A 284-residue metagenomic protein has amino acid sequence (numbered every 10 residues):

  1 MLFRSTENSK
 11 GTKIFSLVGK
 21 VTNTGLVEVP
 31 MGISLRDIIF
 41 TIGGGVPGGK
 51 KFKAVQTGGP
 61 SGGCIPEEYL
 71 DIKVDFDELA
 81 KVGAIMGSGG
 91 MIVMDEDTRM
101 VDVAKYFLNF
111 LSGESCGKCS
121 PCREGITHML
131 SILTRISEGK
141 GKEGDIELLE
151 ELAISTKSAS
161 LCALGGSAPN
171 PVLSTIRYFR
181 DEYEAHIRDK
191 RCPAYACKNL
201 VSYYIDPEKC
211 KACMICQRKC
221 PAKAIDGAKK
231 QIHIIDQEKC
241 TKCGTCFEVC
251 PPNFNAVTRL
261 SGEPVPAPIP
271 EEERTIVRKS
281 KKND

Functional and structural regions predicted by a protein language model:
M1-S202, K209, K219: Redox cofactor-anchoring modules in respiratory/redox and cofactor-processing assemblies
N23, E96, C250-N253, P270 (+1 more regions): A broadly tuned "polar low-complexity/structure-edge" signature
P66, D181-E182, R188-K190, A222 (+3 more regions): Short, charged/polar low-complexity linear motifs in solvent-exposed/disordered segments
P121-T127, S167, I205, I215-I232 (+1 more regions): Iron-sulfur cluster-binding cysteine motifs and their immediate structural context in ferredoxin-like electron-transfer
P207, E238, R274-D284: Iron-sulfur-cluster electron-transfer modules
H233-D236, C240: A generic structural motif
L260-E273: Polybasic, low-complexity binding patches
